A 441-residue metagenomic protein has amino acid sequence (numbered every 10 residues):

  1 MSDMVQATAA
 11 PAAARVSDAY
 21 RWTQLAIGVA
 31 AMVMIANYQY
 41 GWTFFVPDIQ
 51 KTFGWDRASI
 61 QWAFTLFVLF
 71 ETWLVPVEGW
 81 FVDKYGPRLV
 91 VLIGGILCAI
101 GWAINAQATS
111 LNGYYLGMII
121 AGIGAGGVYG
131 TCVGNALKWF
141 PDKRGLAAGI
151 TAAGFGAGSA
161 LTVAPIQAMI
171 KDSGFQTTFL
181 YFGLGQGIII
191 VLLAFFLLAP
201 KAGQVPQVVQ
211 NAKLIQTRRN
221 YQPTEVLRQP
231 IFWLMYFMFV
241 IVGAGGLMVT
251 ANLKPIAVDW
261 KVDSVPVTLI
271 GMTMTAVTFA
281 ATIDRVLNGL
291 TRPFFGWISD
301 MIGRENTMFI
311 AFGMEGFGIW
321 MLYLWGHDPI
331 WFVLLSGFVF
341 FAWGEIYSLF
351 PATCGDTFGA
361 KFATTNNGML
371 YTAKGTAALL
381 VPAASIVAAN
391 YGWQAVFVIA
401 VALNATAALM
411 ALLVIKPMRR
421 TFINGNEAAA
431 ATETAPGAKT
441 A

Functional and structural regions predicted by a protein language model:
W42-V46, L227-F295: Extracytoplasmic gate region of multi-pass secondary transporters
I49, G127-F140, A148, E345-F358: Intracellular juxtamembrane helix-capping segments at the cytosolic ends of symmetry-related transmembrane helices
I49-Q50, F81-V82, L161, P165-S173 (+3 more regions): Interfacial helix-cap and linker-helix signal at transmembrane-aqueous boundaries of multi-pass secondary transporters
W73-L111, S299-E305: Conserved MFS/SLC helix-loop-helix module at the cytosolic interface between two early adjacent transmembrane helices
G101, N112-I120, I330-F338: Paired small-residue
F155-A202: Helix-loop-helix hairpin linking two adjacent transmembrane segments in secondary transporters
A199-N220, T421-T432: Flexible cytoplasmic inter-helical loops of multi-pass small-molecule transporters
A276-L290, F294-T353: C-terminal transmembrane helical hairpin of 12-TM major facilitator-type secondary transporters
